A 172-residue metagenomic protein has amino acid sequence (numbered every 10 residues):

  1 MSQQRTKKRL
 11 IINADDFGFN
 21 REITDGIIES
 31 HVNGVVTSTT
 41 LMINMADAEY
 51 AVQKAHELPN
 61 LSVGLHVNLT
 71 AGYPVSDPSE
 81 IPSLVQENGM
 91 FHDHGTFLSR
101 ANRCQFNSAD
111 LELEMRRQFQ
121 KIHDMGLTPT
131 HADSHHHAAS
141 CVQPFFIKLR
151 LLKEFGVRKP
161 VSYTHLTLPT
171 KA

Functional and structural regions predicted by a protein language model:
R9-I11, S38, N60-G64, P129-H131 (+1 more regions): Structural preference for beta-strand elements that scaffold enzyme active sites
D15-F17, N44, H66-T70, H135-H137: Active-site beta-loop-alpha junctions enriched in small/polar residues
E22-M45: A short alpha/beta connector and helix-capping loop motif
E29-V32, A51-N60, V85: Acidic (Asp/Glu)-rich catalytic clusters
P74-Q105: Active-site gating loops and adjacent loop-to-helix segments of metal-dependent hydrolytic enzymes
A109-S134: CE4/NodB-like, metal-dependent polysaccharide N-deacetylase domain that modifies extracellular/periplasmic N-acetylated
L149-Y163: Acidic, His- and aromatic-enriched active-site or binding-groove loops in soluble protein domains that engage sugars
T164-T170: Conserved small/polar residues in nucleotide/adenosyl-binding loops
